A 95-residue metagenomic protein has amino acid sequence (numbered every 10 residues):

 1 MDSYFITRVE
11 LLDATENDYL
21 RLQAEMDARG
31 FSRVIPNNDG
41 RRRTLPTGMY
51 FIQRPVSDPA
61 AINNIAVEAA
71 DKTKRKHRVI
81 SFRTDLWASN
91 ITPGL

Functional and structural regions predicted by a protein language model:
M1-F5: Short structural boundary motif marking the start of a folded domain
T7-V9, Y50: A structural signal for short, well-ordered beta-strand segments
V9-N17: Short, surface-exposed ligand-recognition loops at beta-strand->loop->(often short) alpha-helix junctions that present
L12, Q53, F82-R83: A structural detector for beta-sheet-dominated domains
E16-Y19, P59: Alpha-helix N-cap/helix-initiation sites
Y19-N38: Short, flexible N-terminal segments of the mature chain
S32-R75: Short, intrinsically disordered low-complexity segments
V67-P93: C-terminal structural segments of small proteins and small subunits
